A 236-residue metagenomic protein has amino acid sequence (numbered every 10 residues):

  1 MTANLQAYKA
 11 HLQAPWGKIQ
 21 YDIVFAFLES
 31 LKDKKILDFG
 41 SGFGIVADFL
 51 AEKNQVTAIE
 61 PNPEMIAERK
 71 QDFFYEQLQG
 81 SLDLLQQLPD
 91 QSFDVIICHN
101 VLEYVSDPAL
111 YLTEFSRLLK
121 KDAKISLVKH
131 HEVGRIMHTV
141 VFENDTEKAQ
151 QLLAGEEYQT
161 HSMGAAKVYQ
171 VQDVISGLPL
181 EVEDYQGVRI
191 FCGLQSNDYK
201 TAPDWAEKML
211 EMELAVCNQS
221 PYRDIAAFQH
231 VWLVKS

Functional and structural regions predicted by a protein language model:
M1-K34, I45-F49, M65-E68, S196: Conserved class I S-adenosyl-L-methionine
F43-L84: Class I SAM-dependent methyltransferase SAM/SAH-binding core
L84-D90: Short conserved loop adjoining the S-adenosyl-L-methionine
I97: A conserved beta-strand element that flanks and buttresses the S-adenosyl-L-methionine
A109-K124: A short glycine-rich, Lys/Arg-flanked "PGG" loop and its adjoining helix->strand segment in the class I
I125-L152: Conserved class I S-adenosyl-L-methionine
M163-E181, Y185: Short alpha-helix
D184-S236: A C-terminal cap/extension of S-adenosyl-L-methionine-dependent methyltransferases that defines the acceptor-substrate
